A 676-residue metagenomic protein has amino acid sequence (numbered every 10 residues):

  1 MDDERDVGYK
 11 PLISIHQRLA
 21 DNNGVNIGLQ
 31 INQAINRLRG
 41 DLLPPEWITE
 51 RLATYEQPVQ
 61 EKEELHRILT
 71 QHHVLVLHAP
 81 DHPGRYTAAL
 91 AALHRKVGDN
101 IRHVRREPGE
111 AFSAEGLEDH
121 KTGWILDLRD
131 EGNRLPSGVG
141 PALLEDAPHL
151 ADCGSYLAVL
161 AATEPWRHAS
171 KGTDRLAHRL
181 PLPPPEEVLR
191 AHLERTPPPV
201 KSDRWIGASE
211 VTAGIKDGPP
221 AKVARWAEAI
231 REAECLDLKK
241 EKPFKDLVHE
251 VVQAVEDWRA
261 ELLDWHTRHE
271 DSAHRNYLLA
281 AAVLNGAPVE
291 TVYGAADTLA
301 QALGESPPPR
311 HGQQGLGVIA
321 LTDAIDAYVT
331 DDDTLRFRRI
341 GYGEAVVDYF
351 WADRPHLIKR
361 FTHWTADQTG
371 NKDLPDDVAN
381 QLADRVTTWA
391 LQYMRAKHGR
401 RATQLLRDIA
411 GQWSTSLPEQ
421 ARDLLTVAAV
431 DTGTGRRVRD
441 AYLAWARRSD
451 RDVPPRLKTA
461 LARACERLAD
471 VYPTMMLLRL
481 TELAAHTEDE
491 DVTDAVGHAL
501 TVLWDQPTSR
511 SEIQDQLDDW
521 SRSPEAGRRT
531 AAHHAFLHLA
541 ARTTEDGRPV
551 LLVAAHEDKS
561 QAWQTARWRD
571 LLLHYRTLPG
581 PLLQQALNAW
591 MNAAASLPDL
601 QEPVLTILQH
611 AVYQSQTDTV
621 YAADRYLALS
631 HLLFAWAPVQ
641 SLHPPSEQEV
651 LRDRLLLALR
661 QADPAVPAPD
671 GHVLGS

Functional and structural regions predicted by a protein language model:
M1-L43, E490: Long, low-complexity intrinsically disordered regions enriched in small/polar and proline/glycine residues
R37-H66: N-terminal pre-Walker A segment at the start of P-loop NTPase domains
H72-A88: Walker A/P-loop nucleotide-binding motif
R85-I101, E256: P-loop NTPase Walker A phosphate-binding motif
G98-Y156, A161-A162: Conserved P-loop NTPase "ATPase switch" module shared by AAA+ and STAND
H168-G172, V188-V255: Amphipathic alpha-helical "lid/sensor" segments that cap RecA-like P-loop NTPase cores
D257-D264, H269, L284-Q420, R439: C-terminal leucine-rich, beta-strand-based interaction scaffolds used for sensing/assembly
L374-Y575: Extended amphipathic alpha-helical coiled-coil/heptad-repeat regions
